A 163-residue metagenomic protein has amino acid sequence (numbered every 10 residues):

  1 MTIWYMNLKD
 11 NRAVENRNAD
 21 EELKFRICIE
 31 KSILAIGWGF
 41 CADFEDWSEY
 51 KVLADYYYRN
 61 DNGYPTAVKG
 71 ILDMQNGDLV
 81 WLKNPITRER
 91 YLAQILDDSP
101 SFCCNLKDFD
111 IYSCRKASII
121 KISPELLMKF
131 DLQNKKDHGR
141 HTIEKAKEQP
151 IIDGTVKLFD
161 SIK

Functional and structural regions predicted by a protein language model:
M1-V68: Compositionally biased, charged N-terminal/linker segments
R12-N18, Y91, I122-M128: Short, surface-exposed beta-strand/loop "edge" segments at domain boundaries and coil↔beta transitions
R17-R26, S101-K107, K129-F130: Intrinsically disordered, low-complexity boundary segments flanking structured domains
N18, I27, I95, K116 (+1 more regions): Positively charged, low-complexity intrinsically disordered regions
A42-C114, S118, E125: Structured alpha/beta reader/binder surfaces that contact nucleic acids or chromatin modification marks
I95, L127-F130, L158-I162: Extended hydrophobic/Leu-rich segments
I119-I143: Phosphate/pyrophosphate-binding active-site loops
K135-K163: Long, low-complexity intrinsically disordered regions
